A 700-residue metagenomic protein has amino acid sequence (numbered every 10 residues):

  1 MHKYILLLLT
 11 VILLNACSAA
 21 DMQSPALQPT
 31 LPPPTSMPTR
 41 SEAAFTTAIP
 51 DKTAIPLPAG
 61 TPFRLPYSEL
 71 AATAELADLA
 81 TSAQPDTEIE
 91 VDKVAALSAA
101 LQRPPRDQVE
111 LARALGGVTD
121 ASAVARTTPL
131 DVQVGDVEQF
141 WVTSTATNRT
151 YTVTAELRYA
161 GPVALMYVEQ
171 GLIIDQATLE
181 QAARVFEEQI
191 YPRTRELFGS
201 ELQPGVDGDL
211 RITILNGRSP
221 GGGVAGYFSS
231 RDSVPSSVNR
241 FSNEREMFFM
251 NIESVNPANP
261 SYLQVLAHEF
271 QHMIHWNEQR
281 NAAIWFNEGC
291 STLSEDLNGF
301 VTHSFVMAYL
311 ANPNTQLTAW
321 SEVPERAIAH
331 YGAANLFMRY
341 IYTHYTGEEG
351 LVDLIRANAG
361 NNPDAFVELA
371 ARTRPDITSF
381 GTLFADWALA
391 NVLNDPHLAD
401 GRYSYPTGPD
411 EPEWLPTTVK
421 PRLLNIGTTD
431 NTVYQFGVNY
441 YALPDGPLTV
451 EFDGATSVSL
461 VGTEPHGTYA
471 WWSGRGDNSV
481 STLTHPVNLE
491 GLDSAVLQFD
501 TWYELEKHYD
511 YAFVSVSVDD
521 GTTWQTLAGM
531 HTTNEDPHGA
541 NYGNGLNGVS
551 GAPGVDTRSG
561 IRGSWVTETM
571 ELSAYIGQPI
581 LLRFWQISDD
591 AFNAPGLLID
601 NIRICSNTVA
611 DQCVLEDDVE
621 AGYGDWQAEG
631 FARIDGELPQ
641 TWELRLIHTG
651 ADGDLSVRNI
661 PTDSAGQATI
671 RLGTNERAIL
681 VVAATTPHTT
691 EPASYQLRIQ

Functional and structural regions predicted by a protein language model:
M1-A100, Q108-R113, G117-D120, R126-T128 (+12 more regions): Intrinsically disordered, low-complexity Ser/Thr/Pro-rich tracts
D21-M22, Q28, P32-L57, T61 (+6 more regions): Beta/coil-rich, acidic/histidine-enriched accessory regions frequently appended to metallopeptidases
Y159-C290, N298-V323: Juxtacatalytic substrate-recognition/specificity segment
L172, A470-S481, L505, V555-S564: Extracellular beta-rich ligand/substrate-recognition surface
R231-N243, P260, Q264, Q279-Y345 (+2 more regions): Acidic/His/Gly-enriched intrinsically disordered linker/tail segments that often contain short helix/coil "MoRF-like"
A495-Y503, I580-I587, L680: Extracellular beta-strand-rich recognition modules
Q525-A574, I660-S664: Extracellular carbohydrate recognition and processing domains and analogous Trp-centered ligand-binding platforms
G560-A594: Terminal, low-complexity interaction segments
